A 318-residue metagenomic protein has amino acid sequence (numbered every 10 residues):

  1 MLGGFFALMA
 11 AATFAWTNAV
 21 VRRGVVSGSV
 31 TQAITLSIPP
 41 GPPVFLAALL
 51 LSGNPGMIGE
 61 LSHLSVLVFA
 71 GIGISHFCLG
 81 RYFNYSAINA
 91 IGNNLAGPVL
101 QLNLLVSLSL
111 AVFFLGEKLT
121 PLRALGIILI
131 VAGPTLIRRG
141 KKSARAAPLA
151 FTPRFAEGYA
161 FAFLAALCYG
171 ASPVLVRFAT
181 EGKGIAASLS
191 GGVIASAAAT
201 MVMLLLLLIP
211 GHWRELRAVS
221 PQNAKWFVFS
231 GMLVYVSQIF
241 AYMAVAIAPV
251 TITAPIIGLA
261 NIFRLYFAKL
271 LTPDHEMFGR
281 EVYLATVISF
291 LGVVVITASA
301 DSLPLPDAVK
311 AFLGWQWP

Functional and structural regions predicted by a protein language model:
M1-T31, L36-G71, R81-I91, R139-F161 (+8 more regions): Membrane-interface interhelical linkers
A10, G41, L100-N103, A165 (+2 more regions): Structural signature of transmembrane alpha-helices in multi-pass secondary transporters
A15, L46, I74-C78, L104-S109 (+4 more regions): Hydrophobic/small/kink-forming positions within alpha-helical transmembrane segments of polytopic membrane proteins
A33-I34, A96, S188-G192, T253: Juxtamembrane helix-start motifs in multi-pass secondary transporters
F69-I72, E117-V131, A187-A199: Alpha-helical transmembrane segments
L105-L125, A132-T135, I262-L284: C-terminal transmembrane-helix exit sites in multi-pass transporters
Y169-P173, R177, E181, Q238: Extracytoplasmic gate region of multi-pass secondary transporters
